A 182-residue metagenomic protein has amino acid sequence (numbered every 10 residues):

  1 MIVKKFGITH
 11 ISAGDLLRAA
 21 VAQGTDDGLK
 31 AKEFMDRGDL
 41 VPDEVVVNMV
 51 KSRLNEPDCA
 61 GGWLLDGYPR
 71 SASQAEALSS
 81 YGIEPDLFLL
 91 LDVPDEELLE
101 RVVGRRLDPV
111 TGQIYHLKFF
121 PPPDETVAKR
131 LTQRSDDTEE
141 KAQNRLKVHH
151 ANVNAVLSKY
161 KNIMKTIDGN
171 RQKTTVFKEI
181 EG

Functional and structural regions predicted by a protein language model:
M1-G182: Glycine-rich phosphate-binding loop of ATP-dependent small-molecule kinases
